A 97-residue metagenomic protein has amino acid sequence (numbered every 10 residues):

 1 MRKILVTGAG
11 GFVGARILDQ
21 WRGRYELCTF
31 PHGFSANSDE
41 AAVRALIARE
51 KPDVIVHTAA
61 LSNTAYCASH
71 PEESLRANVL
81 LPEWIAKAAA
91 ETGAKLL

Functional and structural regions predicted by a protein language model:
R2-R22: N-terminal Rossmann NAD(P)H-binding glycine-rich loop of SDR-like oxidoreductase domains
K3, E26, K51-D53, K95: Structural signature of beta-strand start/N-cap positions in the alpha/beta core of ABC transporter nucleotide-binding
W21, Y25, E50, A88-T92: Helix C-cap/helix->beta junction micro-motif
E26-A36: A short beta-strand-loop structural module common to alpha/beta enzyme folds
N37-A77: NAD(P)H-binding glycine-rich loop region in Rossmannoid oxidoreductase-like domains and their noncatalytic homologs
E83-L97: Conserved Rossmann-fold NAD(P)-dependent oxidoreductase catalytic core, especially the SDR/UDP-sugar
